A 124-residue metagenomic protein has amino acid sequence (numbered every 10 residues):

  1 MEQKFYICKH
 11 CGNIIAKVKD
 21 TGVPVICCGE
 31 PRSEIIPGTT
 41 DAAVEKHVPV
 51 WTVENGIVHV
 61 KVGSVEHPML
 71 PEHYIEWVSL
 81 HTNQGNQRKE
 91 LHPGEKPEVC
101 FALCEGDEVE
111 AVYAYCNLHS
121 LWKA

Functional and structural regions predicted by a protein language model:
F5, P24, Y113: Residues immediately within or flanking Cys/His clusters that coordinate Zn2+ in small zinc-binding modules
C8-C11, C27, C116: Short cysteine-rich clusters marking metal-coordination/redox-active sites
I15, P31-R32, S120: Cys/His-rich microdomains that often coordinate metals
K17-T21, I35-G38, A124: Short Cys/His-rich "knuckle" micro-motifs
T21-R32: Cysteine-rich micro-motifs
V62-L70: Short amphipathic, basic-aromatic surface patches that mediate peripheral association with negatively charged
P97-F101: Short strand-edge motifs at loop-to-beta-strand transitions and within beta-strands of extracellular beta-rich domains
N117-A124: Short acidic/polar inter-strand loop motif in beta-rich domains
